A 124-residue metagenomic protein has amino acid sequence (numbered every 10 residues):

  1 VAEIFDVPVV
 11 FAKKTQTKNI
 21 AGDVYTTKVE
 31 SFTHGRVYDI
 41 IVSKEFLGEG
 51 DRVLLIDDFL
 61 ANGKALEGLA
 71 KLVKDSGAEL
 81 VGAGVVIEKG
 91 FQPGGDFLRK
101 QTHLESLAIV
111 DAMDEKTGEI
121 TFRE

Functional and structural regions predicted by a protein language model:
V1-F5, L69-A70: Short Gly/Thr/Asp-enriched flexible loops that form oxyanion-binding sites at enzyme active sites
D6-V7, A78: Short glycine/serine/threonine/alanine-rich loop segments
V7-V53, E119-F122: Short, glycine/charge-rich flexible loops or terminal/linker lids adjacent to PRPP-binding catalytic cores
F59-L60: Conserved Walker B
G63, E67: Glycine-rich SAM-binding Motif I of class I
G68-E124: PRPP-dependent phosphoribosyltransferase catalytic core
